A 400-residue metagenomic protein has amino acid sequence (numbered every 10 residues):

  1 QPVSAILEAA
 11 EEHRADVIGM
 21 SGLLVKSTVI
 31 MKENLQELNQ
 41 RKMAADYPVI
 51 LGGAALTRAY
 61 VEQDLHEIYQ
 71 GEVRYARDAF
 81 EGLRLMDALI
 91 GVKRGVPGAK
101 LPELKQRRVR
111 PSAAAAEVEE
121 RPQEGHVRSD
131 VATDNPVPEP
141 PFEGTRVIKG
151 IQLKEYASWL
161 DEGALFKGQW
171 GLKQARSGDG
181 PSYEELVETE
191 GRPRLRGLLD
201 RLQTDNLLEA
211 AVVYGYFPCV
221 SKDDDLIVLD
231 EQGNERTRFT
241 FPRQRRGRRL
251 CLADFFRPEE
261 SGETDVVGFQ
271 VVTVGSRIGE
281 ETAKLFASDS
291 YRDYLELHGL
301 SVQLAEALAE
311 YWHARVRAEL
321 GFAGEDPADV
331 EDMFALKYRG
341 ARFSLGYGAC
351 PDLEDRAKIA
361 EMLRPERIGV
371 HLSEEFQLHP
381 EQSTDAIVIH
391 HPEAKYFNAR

Functional and structural regions predicted by a protein language model:
Q1-H66: Cofactor-cradling patches in redox/metallo enzymes
R14, L38, K42, I278 (+3 more regions): Alpha-helix capping/termination and helix-coil
N34-E37, Q63-I68, I90-G91, Q174 (+1 more regions): Short secondary-structure boundary/capping segments
Y47, G71-E72: A structural micro-motif
V73-D78: Short acidic-hydrophobic, aromatic-tinged amphipathic segments that line or gate anion-handling sites
F80-L295, G299, L320-F322, D355-R356 (+2 more regions): Active-site loops and adjacent core secondary-structure elements that bind or stabilize anionic groups
D293-R315: C-terminal substrate/ligand-recognition segments
A309-H391: Structured, hydrophobic secondary-structure cores that serve as assembly/anchoring elements
